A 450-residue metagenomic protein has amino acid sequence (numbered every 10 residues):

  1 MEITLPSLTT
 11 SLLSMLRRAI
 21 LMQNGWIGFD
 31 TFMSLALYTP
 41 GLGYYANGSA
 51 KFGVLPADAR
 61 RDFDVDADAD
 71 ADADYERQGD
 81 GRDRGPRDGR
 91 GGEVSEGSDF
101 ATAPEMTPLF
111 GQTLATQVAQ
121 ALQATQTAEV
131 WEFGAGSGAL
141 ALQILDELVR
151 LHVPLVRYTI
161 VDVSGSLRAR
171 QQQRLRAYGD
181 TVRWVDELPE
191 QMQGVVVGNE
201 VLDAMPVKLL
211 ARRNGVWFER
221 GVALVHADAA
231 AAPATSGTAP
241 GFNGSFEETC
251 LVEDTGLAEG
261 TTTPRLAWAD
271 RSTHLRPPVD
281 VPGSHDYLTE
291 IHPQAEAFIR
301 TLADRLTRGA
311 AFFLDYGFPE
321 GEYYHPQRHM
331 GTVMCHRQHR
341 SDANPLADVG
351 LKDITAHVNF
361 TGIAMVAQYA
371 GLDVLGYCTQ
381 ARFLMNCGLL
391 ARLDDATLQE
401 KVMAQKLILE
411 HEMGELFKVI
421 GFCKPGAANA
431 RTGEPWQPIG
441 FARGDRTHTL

Functional and structural regions predicted by a protein language model:
E2-D68, D72-F133, S137-Q193, R382-A391 (+1 more regions): Rossmann-like AdoMet
S11, I27-T31, L109, A139 (+6 more regions): Generic recognition of stable, solvent-exposed alpha-helical segments in well-folded globular domains
F110, V196, D315: Conserved RecA-like P-loop NTPase ATPase core
L142, P206-K208, Y323-Y324, T432: Short glycine-/acidic-enriched loop or helix-start segments at secondary-structure transitions that form or flank
G165, L202, F318: Short, glycine/acidic-enriched loop or turn micro-motifs at the edges of active sites
Q191-A211, T289-P293, R305-A311: A short SAM/SAH-binding and catalytic strip from SAM-dependent methyltransferases
G198-R276, P326-H336: A mobile, often basic/glycine-rich helix-loop segment that functions as the active-site lid/recognition loop
H274-L450: Long, Lys/Arg- and hydrophobic-enriched amphipathic alpha-helices
